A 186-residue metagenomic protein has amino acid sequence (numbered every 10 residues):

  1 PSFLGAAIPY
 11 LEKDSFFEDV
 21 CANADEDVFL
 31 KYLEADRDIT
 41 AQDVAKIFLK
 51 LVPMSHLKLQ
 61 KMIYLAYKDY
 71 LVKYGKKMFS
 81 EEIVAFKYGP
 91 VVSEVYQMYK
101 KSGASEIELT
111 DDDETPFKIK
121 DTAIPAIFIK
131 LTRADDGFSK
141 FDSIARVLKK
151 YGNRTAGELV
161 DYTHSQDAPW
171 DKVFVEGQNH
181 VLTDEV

Functional and structural regions predicted by a protein language model:
P1-V186: Domain-edge interaction signal
